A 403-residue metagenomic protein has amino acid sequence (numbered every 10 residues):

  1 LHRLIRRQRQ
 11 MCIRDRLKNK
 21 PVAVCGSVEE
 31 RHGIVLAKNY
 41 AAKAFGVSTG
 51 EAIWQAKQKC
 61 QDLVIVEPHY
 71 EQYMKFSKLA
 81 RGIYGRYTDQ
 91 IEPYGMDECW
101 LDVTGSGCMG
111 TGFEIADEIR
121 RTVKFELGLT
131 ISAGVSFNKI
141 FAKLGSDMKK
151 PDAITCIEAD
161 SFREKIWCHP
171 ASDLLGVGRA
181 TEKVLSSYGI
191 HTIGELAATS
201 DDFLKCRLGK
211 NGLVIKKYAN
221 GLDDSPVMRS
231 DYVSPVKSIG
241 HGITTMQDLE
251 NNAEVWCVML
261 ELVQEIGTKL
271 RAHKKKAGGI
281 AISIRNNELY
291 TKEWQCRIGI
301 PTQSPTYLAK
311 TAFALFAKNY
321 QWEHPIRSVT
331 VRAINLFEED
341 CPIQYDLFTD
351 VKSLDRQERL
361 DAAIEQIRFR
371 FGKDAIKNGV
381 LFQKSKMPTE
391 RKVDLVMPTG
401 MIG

Functional and structural regions predicted by a protein language model:
L1-H2, R6: Short, exposed "boundary/linker" segments that immediately precede the start of a downstream structural module
R7-Q10, R14-K217, V227-S230, T268 (+1 more regions): Gly/Gly-Pro- and Ser/Thr-rich, intrinsically disordered tail segments characteristic of DNA damage-repair and tolerance
V64-I65, Y290-W294, C341-P342: Short small-residue beta-strand/loop micro-motif enriched in glycine and branched aliphatics
Y94-E98, S136-K139, K275-G279, H324-S328: Short Gly/Ser/Thr- and Asp/Glu-enriched loop/turn motifs at secondary-structure junctions
C99-G105, E293-C296, Q344-T349: Short, hydrophobic beta-strand segments
T130-S132, A281, S328-T330: Residues at or immediately flanking beta-strands
T181-I326: DNA-contacting surface of Y-family translesion DNA polymerases
F313-R370: C-terminal hydrophobic structural anchor segments that stabilize assembly/packing rather than catalytic chemistry
